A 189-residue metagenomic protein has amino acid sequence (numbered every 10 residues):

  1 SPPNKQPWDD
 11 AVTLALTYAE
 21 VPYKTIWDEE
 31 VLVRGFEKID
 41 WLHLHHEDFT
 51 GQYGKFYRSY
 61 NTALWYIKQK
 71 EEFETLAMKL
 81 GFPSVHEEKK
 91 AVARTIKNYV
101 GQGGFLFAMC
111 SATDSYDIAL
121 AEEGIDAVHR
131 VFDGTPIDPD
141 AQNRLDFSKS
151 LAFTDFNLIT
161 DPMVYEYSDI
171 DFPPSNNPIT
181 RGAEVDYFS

Functional and structural regions predicted by a protein language model:
S1, S84-V85, T135, D140: A generic structural signal for short
P2-F107, S111-T113, I118-A119: Helical hinge/lid and interdomain linker segments adjacent to catalytic or ligand-binding clefts that mediate domain
M109-S189: An acidic, glycine-rich "communication" segment
